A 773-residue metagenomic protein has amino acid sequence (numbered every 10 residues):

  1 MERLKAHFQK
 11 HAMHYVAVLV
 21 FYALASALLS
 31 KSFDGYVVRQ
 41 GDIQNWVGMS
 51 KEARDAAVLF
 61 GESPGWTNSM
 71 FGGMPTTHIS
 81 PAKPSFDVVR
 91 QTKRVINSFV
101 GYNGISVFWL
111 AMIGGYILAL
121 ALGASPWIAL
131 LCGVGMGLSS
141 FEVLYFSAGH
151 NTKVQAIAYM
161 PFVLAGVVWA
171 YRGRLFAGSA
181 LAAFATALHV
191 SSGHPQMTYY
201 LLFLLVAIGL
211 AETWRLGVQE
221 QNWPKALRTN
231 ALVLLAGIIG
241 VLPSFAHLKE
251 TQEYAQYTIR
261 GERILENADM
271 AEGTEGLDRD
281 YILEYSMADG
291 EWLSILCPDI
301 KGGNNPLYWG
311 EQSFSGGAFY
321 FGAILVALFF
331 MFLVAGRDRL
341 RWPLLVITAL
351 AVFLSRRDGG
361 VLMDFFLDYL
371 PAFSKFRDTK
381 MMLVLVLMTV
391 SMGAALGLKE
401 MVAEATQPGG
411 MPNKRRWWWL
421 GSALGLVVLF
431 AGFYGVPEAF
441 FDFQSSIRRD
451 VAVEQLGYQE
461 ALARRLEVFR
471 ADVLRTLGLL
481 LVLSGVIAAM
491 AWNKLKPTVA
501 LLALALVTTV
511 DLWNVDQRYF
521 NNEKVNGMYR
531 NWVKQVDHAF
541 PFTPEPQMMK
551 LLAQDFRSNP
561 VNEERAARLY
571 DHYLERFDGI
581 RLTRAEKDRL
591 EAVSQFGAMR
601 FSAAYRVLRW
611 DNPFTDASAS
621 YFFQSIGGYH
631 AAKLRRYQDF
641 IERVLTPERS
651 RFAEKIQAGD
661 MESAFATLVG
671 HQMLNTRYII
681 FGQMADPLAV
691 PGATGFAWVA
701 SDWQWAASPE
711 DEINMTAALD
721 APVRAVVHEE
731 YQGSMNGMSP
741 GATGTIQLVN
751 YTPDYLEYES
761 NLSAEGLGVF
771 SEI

Functional and structural regions predicted by a protein language model:
L4-I79, Q252-T258, A268-D278, A327 (+1 more regions): Hydrophobic alpha-helical membrane-insertion signals
K5-F8, V37-V38, G261, N267 (+5 more regions): Flexible, solvent-exposed extracytoplasmic
V18, L131, G149-Y159, A170-A187 (+3 more regions): Contiguous transmembrane helix-bundle modules in multi-pass membrane proteins
Y22-G115, V134-I157, D269-A323, S355-L367 (+1 more regions): Membrane-interface coil-to-helix junctions
V47-M70, M74-P81, P243-F332, V436-T476 (+3 more regions): Periplasmic/ER-lumenal interhelical loops and adjacent helix-loop junctions in multi-pass membrane proteins
G101-G115, G316-M331, V386-A395, R475-S484: Hydrophobic alpha-helical transmembrane segments
A119-L138, R174-S179: Transmembrane-helix signature of polytopic, membrane-embedded enzymes that assemble or transfer cell-envelope glycans
W292-F353, T389, A405, G409 (+4 more regions): Segments forming glycine/polar-rich beta-alpha architectures that bind adenosine-containing cofactors
